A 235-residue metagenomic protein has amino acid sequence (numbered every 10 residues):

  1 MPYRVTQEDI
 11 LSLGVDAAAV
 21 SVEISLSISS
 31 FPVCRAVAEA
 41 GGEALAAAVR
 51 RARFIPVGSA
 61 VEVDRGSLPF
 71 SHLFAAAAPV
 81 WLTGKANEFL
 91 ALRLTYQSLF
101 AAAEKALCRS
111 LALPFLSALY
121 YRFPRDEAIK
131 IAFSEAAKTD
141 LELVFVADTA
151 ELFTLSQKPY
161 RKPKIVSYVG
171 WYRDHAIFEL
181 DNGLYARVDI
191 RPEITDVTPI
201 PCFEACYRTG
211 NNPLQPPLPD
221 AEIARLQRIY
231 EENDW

Functional and structural regions predicted by a protein language model:
M1-A106: Glycine-/small-residue-enriched capping loops at alpha/beta junctions
V80-K164: Phosphate/ribose-phosphate-bearing ligand recognition and processing surfaces, centered on ADP-ribose/NAD(+/P+) systems
I165-H175: N-terminal acidic leader/helix
G170-Y172, L180-N182, T209: Acidic surface patches and DE-rich sequence motifs
A176-L180, Y185-V188, V197-P199, A205: Short linear proline/tyrosine/threonine-rich motifs used for host-factor recruitment and membrane trafficking/assembly
A186-P192, P217-D220: Short amphipathic beta-strand/extended segments with alternating polar/hydrophobic composition
I200-W235: Mixed-charge, Lys/Arg-enriched low-complexity segments
